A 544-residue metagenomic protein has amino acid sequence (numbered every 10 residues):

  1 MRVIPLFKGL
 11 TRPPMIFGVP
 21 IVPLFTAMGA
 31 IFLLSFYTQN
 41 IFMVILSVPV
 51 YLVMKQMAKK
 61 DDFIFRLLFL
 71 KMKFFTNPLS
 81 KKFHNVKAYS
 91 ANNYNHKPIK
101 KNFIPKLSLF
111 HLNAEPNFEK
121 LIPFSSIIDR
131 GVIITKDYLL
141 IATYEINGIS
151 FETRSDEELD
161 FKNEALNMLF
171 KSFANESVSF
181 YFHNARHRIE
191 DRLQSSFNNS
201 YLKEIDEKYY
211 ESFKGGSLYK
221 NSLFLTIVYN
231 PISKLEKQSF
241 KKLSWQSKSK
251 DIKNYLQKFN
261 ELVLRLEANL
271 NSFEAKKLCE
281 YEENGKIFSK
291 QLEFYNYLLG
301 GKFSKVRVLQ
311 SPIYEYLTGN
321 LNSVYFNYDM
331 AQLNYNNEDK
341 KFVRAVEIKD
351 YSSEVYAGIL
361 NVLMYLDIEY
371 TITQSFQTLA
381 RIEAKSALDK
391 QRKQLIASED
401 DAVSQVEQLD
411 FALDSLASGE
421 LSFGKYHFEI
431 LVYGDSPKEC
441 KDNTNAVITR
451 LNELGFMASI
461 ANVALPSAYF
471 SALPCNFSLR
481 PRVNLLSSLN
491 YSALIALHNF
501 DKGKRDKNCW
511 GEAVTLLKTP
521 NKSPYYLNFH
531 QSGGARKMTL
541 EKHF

Functional and structural regions predicted by a protein language model:
M1-K8, F63-N102: Membrane-proximal soluble regions of multi-pass membrane proteins
G9-I21: Short, amphipathic, aromatic/basic-enriched membrane-interface segments that mark the entry/exit of transmembrane
I16-F17, K136-D137, P520: Structural motif
P23-L34, S47-V50: Hydrophobic, membrane-inserted alpha-helices
L34-M43: Transmembrane helix interruption/hinge and helix-loop junction motifs
P49-K60: Alpha-helical transmembrane segments and their membrane-interface exit regions
K101-K502: Extended, folded cores of ATP/NTP-driven motor/assembly subunits in large transport and secretion machines
I128-R130, I134, I149, D156 (+2 more regions): Glycine-rich phosphate-binding loop of nucleotide-binding enzymes
